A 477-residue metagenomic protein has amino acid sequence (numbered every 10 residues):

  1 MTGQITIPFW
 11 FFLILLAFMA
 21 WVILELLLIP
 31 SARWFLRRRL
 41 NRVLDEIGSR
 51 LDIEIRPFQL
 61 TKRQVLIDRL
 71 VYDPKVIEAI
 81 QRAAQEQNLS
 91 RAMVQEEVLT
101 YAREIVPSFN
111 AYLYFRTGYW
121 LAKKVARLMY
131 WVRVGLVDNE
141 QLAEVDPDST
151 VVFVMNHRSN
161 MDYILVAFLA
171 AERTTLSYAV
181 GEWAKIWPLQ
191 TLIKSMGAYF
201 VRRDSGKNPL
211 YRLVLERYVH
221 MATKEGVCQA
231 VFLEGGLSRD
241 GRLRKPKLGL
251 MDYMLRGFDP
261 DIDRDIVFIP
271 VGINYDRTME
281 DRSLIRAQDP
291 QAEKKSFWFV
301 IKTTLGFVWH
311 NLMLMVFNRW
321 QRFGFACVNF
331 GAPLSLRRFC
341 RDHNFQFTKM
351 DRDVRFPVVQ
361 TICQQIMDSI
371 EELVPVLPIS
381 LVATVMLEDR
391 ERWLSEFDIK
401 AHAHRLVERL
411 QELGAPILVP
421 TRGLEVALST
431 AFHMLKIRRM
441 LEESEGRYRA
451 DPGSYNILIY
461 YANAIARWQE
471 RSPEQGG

Functional and structural regions predicted by a protein language model:
M1-A230, G235-G477: Membrane-interfacial terminal anchoring regions of lipid-handling membrane enzymes
